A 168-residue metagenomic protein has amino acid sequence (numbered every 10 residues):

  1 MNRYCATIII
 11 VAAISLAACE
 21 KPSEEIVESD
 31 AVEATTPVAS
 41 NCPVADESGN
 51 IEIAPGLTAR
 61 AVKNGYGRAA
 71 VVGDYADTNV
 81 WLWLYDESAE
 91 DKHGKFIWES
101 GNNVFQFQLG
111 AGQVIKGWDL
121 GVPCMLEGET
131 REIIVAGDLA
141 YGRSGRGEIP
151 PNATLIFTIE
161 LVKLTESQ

Functional and structural regions predicted by a protein language model:
N2-Y4, I9, S15-Q168: Cross-family detector of peptidyl-prolyl cis-trans isomerase
